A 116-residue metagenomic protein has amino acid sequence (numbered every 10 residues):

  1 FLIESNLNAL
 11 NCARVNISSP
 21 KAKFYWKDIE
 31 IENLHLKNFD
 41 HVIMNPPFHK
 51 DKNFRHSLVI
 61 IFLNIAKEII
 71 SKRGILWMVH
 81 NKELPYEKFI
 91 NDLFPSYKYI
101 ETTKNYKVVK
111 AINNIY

Functional and structural regions predicted by a protein language model:
F1-Y116: S-adenosylmethionine
